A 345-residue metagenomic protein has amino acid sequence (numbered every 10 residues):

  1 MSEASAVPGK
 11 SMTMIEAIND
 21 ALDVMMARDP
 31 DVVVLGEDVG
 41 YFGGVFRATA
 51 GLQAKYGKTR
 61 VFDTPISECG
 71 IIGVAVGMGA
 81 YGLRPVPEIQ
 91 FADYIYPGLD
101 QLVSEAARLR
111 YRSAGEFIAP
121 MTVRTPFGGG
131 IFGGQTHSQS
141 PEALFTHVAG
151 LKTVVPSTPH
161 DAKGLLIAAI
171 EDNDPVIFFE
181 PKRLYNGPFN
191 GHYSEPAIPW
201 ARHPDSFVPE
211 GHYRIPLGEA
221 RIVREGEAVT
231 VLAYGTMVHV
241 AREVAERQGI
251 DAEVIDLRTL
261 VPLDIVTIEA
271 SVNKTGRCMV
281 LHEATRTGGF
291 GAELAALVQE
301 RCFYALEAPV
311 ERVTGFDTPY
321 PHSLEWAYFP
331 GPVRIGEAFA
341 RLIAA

Functional and structural regions predicted by a protein language model:
M1-P175, F179, R183-N186: Thiamine diphosphate
F46-K55, E116-T122, K182-R183, G187-A345: Thiamine diphosphate
